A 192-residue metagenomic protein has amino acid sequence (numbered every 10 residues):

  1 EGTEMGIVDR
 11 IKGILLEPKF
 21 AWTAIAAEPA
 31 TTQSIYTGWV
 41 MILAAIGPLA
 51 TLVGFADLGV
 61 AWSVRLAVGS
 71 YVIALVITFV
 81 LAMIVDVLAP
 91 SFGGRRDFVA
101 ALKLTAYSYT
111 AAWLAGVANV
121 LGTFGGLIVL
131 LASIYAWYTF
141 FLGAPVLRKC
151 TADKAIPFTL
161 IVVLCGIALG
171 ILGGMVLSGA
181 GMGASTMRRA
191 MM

Functional and structural regions predicted by a protein language model:
G2-R96: Selected alpha-helical membrane-embedding segments in polytopic membrane proteins
I7-R10, I14, L160, L164 (+1 more regions): Short, hydrophobic-biased amphipathic alpha-helical segments
T23, D57, G93, L142-A152 (+1 more regions): Juxtamembrane transmembrane-helix termini
I35, W62, F124-L130, G179-T186: Short alpha-helical linear motifs
G47, A56-V60, G122, A136 (+1 more regions): Short, intrinsically disordered/low-complexity patches at protein termini and at juxtamembrane boundaries
G47, T51-F55, A115-N119, G170-G174: Structural signal for membrane-spanning alpha-helices in multi-pass inner-membrane proteins, emphasizing helix cores
A61-V87, V99, K103-G166, G173: Selective recognition of hydrophobic, aromatic-rich stretches within alpha-helical transmembrane segments of polytopic
L169-M192: Juxtamembrane boundary at the C-terminal end of a transmembrane helix
